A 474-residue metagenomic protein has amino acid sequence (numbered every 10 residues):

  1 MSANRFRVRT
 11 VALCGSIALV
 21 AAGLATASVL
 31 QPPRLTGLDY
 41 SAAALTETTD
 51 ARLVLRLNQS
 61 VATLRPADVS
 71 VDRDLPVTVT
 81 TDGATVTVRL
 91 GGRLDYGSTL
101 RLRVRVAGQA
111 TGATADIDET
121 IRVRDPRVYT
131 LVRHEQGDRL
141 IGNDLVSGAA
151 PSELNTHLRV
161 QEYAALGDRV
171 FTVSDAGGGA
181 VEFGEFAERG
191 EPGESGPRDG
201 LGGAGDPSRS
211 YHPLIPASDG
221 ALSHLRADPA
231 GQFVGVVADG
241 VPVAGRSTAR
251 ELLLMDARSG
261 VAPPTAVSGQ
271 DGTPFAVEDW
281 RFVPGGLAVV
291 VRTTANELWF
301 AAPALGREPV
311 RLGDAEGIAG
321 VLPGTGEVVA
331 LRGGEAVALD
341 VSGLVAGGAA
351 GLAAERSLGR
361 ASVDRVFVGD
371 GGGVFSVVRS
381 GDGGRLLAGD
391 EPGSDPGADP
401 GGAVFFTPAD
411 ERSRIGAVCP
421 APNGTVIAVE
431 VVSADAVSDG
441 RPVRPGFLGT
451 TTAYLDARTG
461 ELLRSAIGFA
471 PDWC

Functional and structural regions predicted by a protein language model:
M1-R127, S147-A165, D175, E185-A230 (+14 more regions): Acidic, low-complexity Ser/Thr/Gly/Pro-rich repeat segments typical of extracellular/periplasmic and surface-exposed
V54-R56, T130-V132, Y454: Soluble periplasmic/extracytoplasmic beta-strand elements of cell-envelope proteins
P126-G142, Q161-G184, S223-G245, W280-T293 (+6 more regions): Short beta-strand elements that form the blades of beta-propeller/WD-repeat-like and other beta-sheet-rich scaffold
F183-E191, A249-G260, A302-A304, L387-S394 (+1 more regions): Beta-propeller blade signature
D219, E251-A262, D271-A288, T450-T459 (+1 more regions): Extended, charged low-complexity segments that frequently continue into or abut oligomerization scaffolds
G272-F275, A315-E316, G359-A361, I467-A470: Structured surface patches comprising rigid loops and adjacent beta-strands/short helices at the edges of well-ordered
E297-I415: Eukaryotic tandem repeat interaction scaffolds
T425, E430-C474: Blade-level signature of beta-propeller repeat domains, shared across WD40, Kelch, NHL, RCC1 and BNR/Asp-box propellers
